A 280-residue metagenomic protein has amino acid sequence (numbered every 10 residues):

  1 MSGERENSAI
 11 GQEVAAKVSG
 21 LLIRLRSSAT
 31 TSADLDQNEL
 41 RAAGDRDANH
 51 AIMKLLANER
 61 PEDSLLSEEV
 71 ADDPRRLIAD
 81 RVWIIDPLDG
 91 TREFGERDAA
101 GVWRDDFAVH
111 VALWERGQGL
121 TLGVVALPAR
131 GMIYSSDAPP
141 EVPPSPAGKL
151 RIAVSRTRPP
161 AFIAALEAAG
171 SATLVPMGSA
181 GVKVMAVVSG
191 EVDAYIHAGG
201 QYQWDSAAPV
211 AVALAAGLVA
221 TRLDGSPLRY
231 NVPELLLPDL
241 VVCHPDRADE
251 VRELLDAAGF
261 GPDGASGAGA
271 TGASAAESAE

Functional and structural regions predicted by a protein language model:
M1-L88, A168, F260, G264-E280: N-terminal subdomain of lithium-sensitive/metallo-dependent phosphomonoesterases centered on the IMPase/IPPase/PAP
L22, D45, L56, T91 (+6 more regions): Residue-level signal for inorganic ion chemistry
R46, E69, P87-G90, P128 (+2 more regions): Generic detector of well-ordered alpha-helical packing
A57, D73-R76, G101, V125 (+3 more regions): Short secondary-structure boundary/capping segments
S64, L122, D193-A194: Short, Asp-centered acidic motifs that coordinate Mg2+ and/or phosphate in catalytic or ligand-binding sites
L66-E68, A112, N231: Solvent-exposed beta-strand sheet faces enriched in polar/charged residues
L77-A138: DPxDG-like acidic metal-binding loop motif
P146-E280: An extended, acidic
